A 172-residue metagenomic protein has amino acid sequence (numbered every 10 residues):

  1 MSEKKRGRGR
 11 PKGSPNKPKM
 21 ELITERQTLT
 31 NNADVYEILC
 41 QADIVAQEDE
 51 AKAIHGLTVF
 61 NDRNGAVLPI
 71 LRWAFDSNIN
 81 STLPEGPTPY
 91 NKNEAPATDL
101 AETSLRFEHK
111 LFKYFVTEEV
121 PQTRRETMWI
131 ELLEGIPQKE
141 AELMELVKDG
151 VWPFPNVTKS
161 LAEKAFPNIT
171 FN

Functional and structural regions predicted by a protein language model:
E3-N172: N-terminal nucleic-acid-engaging modules of covalent nucleotidyltransferase systems
